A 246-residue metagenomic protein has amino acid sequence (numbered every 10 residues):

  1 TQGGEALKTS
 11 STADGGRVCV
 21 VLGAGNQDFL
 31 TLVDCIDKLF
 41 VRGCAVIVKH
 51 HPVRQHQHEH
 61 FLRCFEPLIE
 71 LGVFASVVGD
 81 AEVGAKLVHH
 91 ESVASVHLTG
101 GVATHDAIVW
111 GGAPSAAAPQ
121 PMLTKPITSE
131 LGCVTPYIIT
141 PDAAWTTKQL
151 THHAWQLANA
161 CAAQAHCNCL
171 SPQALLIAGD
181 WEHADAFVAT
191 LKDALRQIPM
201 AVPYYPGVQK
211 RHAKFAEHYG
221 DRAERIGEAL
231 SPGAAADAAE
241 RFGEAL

Functional and structural regions predicted by a protein language model:
T1-L68, G72, T135: Conserved small-residue-rich beta-alpha loop and adjacent elements that most often cradle the phosphate/pyrophosphate
T12-D14, V88-E91: Flexible, charged surface loops at secondary-structure boundaries
L22, D80, T99, A178: Conserved residues at the C-terminal ends of beta-strands
G25-N26, G100-A103, C133: Short glycine-rich anion-binding loops that position phosphate/pyrophosphate groups of nucleotides and phosphorylated
D28, V78-V83, A103: Short acidic loop-to-helix transition motifs that present clustered carboxylates
D37, A85-K86: Alpha-helical segments flanking ligand/cofactor-binding loops in enzyme cores
A45, F65-I69, V73, V83 (+3 more regions): ALDH superfamily catalytic-core signature
H56, V78, K148-H152: Conserved phosphate-coordination/catalytic loops
